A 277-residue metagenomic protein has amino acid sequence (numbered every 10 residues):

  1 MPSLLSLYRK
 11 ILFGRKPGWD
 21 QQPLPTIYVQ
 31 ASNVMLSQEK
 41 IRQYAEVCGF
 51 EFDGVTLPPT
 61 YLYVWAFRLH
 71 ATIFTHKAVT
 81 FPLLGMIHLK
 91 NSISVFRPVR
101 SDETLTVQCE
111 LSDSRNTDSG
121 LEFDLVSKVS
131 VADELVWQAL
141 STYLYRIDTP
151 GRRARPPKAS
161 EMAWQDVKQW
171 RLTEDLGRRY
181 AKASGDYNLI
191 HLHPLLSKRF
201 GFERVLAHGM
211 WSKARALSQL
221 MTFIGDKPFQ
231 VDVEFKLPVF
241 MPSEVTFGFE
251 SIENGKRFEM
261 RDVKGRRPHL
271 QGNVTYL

Functional and structural regions predicted by a protein language model:
M1-K90, P150, A154-F223: Hot-dog-fold acyl-thioester-processing enzymes
M1-L24, A71, M86-L172, M241 (+1 more regions): HotDog/MaoC-like acyl-thioester-processing domains
A31, Q138, P228-Q230: Hydrophobic residues on conserved beta-strands that form the core of alpha/beta folds
W65, S114, S130-A132, G201 (+1 more regions): Short, surface-exposed, charged/polar-biased interaction segments
L195-T246, E250-I252, M260-G265, Q271: Catalytic-pocket segment enriched in acidic/His residues
